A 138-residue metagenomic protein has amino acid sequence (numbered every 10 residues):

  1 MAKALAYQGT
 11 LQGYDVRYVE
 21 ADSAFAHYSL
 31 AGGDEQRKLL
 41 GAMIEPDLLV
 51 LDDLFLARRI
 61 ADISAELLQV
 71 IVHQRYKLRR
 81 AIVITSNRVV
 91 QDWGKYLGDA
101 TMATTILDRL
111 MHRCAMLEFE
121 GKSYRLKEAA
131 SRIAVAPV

Functional and structural regions predicted by a protein language model:
M1, L5: Hydrophobic positions on the alpha1 helix immediately C-terminal to the Walker A/P-loop
A6, T10, Y14-V19, S23-K38 (+1 more regions): Replace "adjacent to P-loop NTPase cores in ATP/GTP-dependent enzymes" with "adjacent to NTP-binding cores
Y14, P46-D47: Hydrophobic/aromatic side chains embedded in well-ordered alpha-helices
M43-I44, M111: A short, aliphatic-rich alpha-helical micro-motif
I44-E45, L78: Residue-level preference for short coil/turn positions at secondary-structure junctions
L49-L51: Walker B beta-strand of ABC/ABC-like P-loop ATPase nucleotide-binding domains, specifically the conserved hydrophobic
